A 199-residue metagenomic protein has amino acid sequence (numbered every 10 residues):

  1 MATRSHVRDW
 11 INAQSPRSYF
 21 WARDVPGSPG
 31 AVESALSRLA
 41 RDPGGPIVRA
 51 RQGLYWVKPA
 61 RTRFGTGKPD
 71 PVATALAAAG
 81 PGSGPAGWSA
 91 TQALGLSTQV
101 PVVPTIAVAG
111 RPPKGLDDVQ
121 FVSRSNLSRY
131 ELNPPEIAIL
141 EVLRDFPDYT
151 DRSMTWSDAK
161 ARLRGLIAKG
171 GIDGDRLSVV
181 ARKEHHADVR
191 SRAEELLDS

Functional and structural regions predicted by a protein language model:
M1, G84, N133: Electropositive phosphate-/nucleotide-binding environments in soluble metabolic enzymes
M1, S5, D9, G30 (+9 more regions): Generic alpha-helical secondary structure signal
M1-A78: Short beta-edge/loop segments at beta->alpha junctions of small alpha/beta modules that act as binding/recognition
T3-R8, A73-G82, T98-P113, I139-R144 (+1 more regions): A short, terminal or domain-edge coil/loop segment
Q14, D42-P43, L94-S97, G170: Residues at alpha-helix termini
Y19, D24-S28, L36-R38, A78-W88 (+3 more regions): Hydrophobic/basic alpha-helical segments enriched in Actinobacteria
R49-K58, A75-V122: Short gly/ser-rich loop at a beta-strand->alpha-helix junction or flexible surface loop bordering the NTP-binding
R124-S199: Hydrophobic alpha-helical interaction segments
